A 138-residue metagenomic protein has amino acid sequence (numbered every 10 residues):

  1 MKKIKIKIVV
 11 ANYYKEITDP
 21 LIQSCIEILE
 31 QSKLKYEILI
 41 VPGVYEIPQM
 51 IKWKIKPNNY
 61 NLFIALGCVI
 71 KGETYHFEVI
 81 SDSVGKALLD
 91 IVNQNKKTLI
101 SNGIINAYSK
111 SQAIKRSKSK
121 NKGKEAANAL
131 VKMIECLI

Functional and structural regions predicted by a protein language model:
K2-I38: Glycine-rich phosphate/diphosphate-binding loop of Rossmann-like nucleotide-binding domains
N12-Y13, C68-V69, I104-S109: Short, ordered loop/turn segments at secondary-structure junctions
K15, D19, Q23, V41-V44 (+3 more regions): Electropositive phosphate-/nucleotide-binding environments in soluble metabolic enzymes
I28-P57: Active-site rim loops that border cofactor/substrate pockets in soluble metabolic enzymes
I38, N61-L66, T98-I105: Short beta-strand segments at enzyme active-site cores
Q49-L88, V92: Glycine-rich phosphate-binding loop
E78-N106, Q112, R116: Short, acidic/small-residue loops that bind anionic groups at enzyme active sites
K120-I138: A charged, well-structured terminal subsegment
